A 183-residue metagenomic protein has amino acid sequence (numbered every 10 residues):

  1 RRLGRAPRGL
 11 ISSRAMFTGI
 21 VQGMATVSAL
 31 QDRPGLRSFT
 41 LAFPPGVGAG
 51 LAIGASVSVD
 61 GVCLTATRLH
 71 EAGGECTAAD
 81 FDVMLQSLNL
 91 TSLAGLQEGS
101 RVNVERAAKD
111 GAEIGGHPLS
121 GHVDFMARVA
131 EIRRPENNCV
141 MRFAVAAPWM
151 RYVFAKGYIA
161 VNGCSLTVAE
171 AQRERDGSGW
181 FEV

Functional and structural regions predicted by a protein language model:
R2-A15: Short, Lys/Arg-enriched N-terminal segments with co-localized hydrophobic residues within the first ~10-30 amino acids
R14-V183: Conserved loop->alpha-helix
